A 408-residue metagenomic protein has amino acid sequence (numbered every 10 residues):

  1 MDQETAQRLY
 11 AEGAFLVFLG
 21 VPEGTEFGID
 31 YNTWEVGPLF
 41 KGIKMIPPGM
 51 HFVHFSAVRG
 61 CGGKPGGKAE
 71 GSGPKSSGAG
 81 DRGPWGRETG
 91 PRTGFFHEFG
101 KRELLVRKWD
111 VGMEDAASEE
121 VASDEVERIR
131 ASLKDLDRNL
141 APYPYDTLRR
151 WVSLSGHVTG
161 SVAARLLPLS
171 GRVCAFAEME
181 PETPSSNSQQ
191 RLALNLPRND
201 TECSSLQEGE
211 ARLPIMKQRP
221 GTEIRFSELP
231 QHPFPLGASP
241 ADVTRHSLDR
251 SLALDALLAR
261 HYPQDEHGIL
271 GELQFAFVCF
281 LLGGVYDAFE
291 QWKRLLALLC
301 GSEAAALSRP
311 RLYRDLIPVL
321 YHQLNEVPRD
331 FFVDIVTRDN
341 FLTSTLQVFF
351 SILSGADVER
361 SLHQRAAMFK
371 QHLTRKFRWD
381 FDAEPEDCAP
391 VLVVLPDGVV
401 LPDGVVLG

Functional and structural regions predicted by a protein language model:
M1-M45, S56-G73, G78-L281, L407: Short loop/turn and low-complexity linker motifs enriched in small/turn-promoting residues
I46-H51: A glycine-anchored, Pro-Gly-centered beta-turn/N-cap motif
T201, S205-G408: Extended, charge-rich intrinsically disordered regulatory tails
